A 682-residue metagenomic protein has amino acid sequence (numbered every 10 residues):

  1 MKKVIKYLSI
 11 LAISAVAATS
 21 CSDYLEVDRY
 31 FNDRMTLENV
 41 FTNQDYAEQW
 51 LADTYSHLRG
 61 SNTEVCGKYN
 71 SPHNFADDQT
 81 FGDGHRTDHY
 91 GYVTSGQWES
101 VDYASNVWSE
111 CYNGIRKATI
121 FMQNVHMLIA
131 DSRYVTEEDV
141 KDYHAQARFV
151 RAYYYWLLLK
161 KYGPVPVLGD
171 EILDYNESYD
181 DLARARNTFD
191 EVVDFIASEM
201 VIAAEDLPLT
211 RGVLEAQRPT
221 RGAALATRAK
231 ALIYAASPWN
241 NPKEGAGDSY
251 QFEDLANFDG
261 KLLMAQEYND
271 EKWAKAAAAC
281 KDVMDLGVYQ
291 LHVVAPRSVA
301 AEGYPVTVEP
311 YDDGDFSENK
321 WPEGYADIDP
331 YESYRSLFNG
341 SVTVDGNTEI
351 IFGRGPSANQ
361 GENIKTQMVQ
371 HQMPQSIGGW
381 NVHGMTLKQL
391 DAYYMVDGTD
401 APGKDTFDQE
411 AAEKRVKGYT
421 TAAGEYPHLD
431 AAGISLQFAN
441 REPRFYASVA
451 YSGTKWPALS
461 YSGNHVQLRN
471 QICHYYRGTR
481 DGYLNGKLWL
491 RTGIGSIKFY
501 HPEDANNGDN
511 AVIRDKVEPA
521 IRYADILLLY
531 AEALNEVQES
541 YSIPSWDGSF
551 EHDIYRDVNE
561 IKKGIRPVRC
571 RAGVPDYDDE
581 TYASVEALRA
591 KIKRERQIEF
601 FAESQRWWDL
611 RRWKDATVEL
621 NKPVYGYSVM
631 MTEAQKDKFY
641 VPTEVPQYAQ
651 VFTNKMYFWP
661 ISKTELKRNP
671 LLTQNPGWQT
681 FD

Functional and structural regions predicted by a protein language model:
M1-R29: Bacterial Sec-dependent N-terminal signal peptides
S20-C21, C111-G114, F195, L232 (+12 more regions): Long, intrinsically disordered, low-complexity segments
C21-S71, G424, L436-A439, E665-D682: Membrane-proximal, proline-rich intrinsically disordered regions
T42-C66, G84-Y162, Y179-R221, I434 (+4 more regions): Conserved, well-structured interaction surfaces
R151-A152, R228-A229, D515-P575: Extended amphipathic alpha-helical segments enriched in small hydrophobics
L159-K160, P164-P166, Y234-K243, E536-S540: Short coil/turn linking the two alpha-helices of tandem helical-hairpin repeats
E244-Q266, I543-E551: A solvent-exposed, charged loop/short amphipathic helix patch at secondary-structure junctions
Q367-K498: Long, low-complexity, polar/charged, intrinsically disordered or flexibly structured peripheral segments
